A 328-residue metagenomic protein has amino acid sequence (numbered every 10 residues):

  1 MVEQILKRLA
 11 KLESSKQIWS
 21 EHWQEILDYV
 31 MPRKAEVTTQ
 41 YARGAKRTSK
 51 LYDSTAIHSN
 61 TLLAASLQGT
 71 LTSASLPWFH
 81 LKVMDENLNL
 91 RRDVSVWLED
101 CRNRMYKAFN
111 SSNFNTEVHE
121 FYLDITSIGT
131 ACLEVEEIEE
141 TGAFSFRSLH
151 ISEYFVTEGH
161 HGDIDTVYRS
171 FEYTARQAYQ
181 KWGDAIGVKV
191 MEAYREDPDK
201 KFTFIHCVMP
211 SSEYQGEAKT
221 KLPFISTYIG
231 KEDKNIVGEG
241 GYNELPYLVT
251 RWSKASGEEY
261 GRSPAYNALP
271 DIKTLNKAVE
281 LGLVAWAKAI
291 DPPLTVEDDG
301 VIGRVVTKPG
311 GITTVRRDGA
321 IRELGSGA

Functional and structural regions predicted by a protein language model:
M1-K201: Extended, helix-rich architectural segments
H22, N60, N87-N89, N103 (+8 more regions): Detector for Asparagine
A56, F204, T314-V315: N-terminal compositionally biased, intrinsically disordered segments and leader/signal-like regions
K189-V190, V208-Y214: Extended, low-complexity interaction tracts enriched in P/G/S/Q
F202-P210, K221-S226: Serine/threonine-rich low-complexity intrinsically disordered regions
Q215-A328: Extended, charged amphipathic alpha-helical segments
